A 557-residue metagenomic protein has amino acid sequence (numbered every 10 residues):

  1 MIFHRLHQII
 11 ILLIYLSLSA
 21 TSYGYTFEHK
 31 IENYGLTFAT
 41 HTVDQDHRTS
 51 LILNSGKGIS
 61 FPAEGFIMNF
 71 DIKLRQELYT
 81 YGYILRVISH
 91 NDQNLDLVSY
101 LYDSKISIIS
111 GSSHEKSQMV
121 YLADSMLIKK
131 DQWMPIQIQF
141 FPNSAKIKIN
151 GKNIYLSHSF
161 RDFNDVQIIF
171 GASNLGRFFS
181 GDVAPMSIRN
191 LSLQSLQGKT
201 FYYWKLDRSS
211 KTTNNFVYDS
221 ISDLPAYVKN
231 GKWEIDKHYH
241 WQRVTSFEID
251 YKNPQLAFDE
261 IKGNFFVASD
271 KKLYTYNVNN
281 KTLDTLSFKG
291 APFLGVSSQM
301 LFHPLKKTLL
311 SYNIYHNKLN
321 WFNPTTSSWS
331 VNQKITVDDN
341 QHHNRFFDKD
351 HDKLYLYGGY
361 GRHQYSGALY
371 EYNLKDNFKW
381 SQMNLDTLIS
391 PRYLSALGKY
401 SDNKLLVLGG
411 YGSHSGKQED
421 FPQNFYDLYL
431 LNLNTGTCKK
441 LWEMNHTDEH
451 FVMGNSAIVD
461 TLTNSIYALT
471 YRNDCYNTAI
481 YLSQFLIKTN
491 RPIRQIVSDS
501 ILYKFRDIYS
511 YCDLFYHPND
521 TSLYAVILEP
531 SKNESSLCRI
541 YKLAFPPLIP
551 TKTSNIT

Functional and structural regions predicted by a protein language model:
S22-I52, G198-R243: Extracytoplasmic low-complexity segments
Y83-S112: Glycan-recognition/cleft segments
S112-P135: Short, aromatic/His-centered strand-loop micro-motif at the edge of beta-sheets
Q132-K146: Localized edge beta-strand/strand-to-loop motifs within extracellular or lumenal beta-rich domains
L156-S187: Flexible glycan-contacting loops in extracellular carbohydrate-active proteins
R177-S180, Y357-G361, V407-N424, A468-A479 (+1 more regions): Short, conserved, GDST-rich strand-edge loop motifs in beta-rich repeat architectures
G367-F378, D420-G436, T478-R491, S536-S554: Beta-propeller blade signature
I389, W442-N455, K488-P518, S554-I556: Conserved blade-ending motifs and adjacent loop-strand segments that build the rim/top face of beta-propeller domains
